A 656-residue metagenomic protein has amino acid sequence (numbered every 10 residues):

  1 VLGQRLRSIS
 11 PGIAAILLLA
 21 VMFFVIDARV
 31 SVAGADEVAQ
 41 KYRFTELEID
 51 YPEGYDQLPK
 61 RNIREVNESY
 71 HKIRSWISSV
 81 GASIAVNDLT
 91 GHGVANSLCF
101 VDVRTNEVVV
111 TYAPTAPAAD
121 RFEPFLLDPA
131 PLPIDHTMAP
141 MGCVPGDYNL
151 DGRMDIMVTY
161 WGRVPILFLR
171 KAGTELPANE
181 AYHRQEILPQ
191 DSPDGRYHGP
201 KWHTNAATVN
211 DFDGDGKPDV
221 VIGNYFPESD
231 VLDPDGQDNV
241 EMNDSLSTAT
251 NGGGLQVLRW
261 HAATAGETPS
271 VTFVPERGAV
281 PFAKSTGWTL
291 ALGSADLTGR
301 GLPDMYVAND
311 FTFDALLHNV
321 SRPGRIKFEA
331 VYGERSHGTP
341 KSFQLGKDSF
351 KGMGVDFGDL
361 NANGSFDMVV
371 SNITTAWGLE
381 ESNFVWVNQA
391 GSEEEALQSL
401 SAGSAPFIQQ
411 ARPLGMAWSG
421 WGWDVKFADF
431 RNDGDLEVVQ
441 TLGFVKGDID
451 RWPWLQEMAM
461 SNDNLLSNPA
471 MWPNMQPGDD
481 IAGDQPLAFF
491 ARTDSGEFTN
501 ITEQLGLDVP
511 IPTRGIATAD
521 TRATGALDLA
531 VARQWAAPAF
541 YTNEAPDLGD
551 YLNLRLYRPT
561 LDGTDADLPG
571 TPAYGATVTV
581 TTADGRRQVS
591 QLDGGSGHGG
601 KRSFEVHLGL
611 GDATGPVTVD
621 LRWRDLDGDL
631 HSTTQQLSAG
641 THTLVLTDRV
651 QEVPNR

Functional and structural regions predicted by a protein language model:
L2-S75, S79-S83, A482-Q485, R492-T493 (+2 more regions): Gly/Ser/Thr/Pro-enriched helix-cap/hinge segments flanking short amphipathic alpha-helices
A14-L19, P145-E175, H183-Q185, G199-E228: Hydrophobic or amphipathic alpha-helical targeting/insertion segments
G34-V38, N106-L127, V164-E186, L232-S247 (+7 more regions): Beta-propeller blade repeat segments, especially FG-GAP/WD-type strand-to-loop junctions in 6- to 7-bladed propeller
E53-S83, P131-C143, Q190-T208, N251 (+8 more regions): Repeat-based blade/solenoid architectures
V80-G91, V110-T111, A139-M154, H203-P218 (+8 more regions): Beta-propeller blade termini
N96-D102, C143, R153-Y160, V220-N224 (+5 more regions): Hydrophobic beta-strand segments that make up the repeating blades of beta-propeller and related beta-repeat
K201-F212, G216-V221, D348-I449, I511-L548 (+1 more regions): Repeat-solenoid scaffold signature
N224-T250, S371-G378, F444-I481, D562: Short, conserved, GDST-rich strand-edge loop motifs in beta-rich repeat architectures
